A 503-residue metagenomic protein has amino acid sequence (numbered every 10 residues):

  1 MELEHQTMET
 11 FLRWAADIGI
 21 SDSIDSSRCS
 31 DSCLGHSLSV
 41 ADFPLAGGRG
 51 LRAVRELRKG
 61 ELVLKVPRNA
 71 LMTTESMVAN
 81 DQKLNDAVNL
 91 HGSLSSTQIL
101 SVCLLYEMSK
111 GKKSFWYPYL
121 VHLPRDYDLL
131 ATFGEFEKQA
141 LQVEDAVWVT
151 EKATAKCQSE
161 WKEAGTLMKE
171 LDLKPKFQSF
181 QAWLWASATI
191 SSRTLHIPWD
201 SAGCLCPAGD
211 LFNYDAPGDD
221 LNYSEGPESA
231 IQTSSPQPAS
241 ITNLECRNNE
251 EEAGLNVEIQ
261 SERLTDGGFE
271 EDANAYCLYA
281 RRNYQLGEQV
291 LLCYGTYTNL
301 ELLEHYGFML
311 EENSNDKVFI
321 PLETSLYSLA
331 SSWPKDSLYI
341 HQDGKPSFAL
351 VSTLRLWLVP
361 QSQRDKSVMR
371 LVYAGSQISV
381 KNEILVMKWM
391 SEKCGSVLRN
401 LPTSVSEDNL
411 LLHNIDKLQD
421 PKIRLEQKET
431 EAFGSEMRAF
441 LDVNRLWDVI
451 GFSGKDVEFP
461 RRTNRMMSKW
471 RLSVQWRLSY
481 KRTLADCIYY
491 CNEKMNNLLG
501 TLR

Functional and structural regions predicted by a protein language model:
E2-G48, E56, P67-K83, G92-S93 (+5 more regions): Charged low-complexity "KEKE/polyampholyte" interaction tracts
E2-K83, K174-W199, G203-R281, L286: Conserved AWS/pre-SET-to-SET junction and N-terminal core of the SET lysine methyltransferase domain, specifically
L57, V88-L94, P124-E144, F212 (+4 more regions): Eukaryote-specific, cytoplasm-facing alpha-helical/coiled-coil scaffolding segments in long proteins
L64, L291-L292: Hydrophobic beta-strand signal
G111-W185, T189-H196, A208: C-terminal globular interaction/adhesion domains in large, modular proteins
G218, N222-E225, L291, L303-H305 (+1 more regions): Short conserved micro-motifs at the rims of enzyme active sites and ligand-binding pockets
G226-I231, T296-Y297, G307-E312: Active/binding-pocket-proximal capping segment
